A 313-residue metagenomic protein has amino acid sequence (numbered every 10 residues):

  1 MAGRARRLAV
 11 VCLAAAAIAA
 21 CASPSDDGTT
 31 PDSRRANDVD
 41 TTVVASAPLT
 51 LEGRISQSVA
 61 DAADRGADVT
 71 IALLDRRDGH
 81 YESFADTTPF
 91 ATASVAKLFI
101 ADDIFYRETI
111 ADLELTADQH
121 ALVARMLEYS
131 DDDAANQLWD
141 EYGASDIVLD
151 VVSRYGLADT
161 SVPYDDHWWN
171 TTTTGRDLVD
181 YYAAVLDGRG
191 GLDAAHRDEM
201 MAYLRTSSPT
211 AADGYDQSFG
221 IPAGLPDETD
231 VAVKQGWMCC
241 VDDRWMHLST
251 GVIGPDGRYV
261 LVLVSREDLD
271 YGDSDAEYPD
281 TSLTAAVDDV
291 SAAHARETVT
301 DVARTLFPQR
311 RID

Functional and structural regions predicted by a protein language model:
M1-L13: N-terminal export and membrane-targeting signals
A17-A20: C-terminal motif of bacterial Sec signal peptides marking the signal peptidase cleavage site
A22-S25: Bacterial signal peptide processing site
D32-N37, A47-D61, R65-V69, R76 (+1 more regions): Penicillin-recognizing serine hydrolase domain
T41-T42: Extracellular mucin-like PTS domains
G79, P89-L113, M126, L261: Active-site SXXK
A85-P89, L248: N-terminal post-signal-peptidase region of extra-cytosolic proteins
E108-A158, T174-G175: Conserved catalytic neighborhood of penicillin-recognizing serine enzymes
